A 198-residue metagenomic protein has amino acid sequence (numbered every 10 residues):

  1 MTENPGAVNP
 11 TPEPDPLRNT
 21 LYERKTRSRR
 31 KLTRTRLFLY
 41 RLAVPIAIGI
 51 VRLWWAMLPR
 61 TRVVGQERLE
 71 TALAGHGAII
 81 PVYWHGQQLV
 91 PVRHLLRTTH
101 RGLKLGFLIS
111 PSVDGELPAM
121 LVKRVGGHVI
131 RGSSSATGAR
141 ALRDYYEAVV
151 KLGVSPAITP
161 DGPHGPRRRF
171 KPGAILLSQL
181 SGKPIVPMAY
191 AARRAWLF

Functional and structural regions predicted by a protein language model:
T2-H94, G102-L103: Membrane-anchoring hydrophobic helices of lipid-metabolizing enzymes
P59-V64, R140, L197-F198: Short gly/ser/thr-rich secondary-structure transition/capping motifs
G77-A136, W196: Catalytic core of membrane glycerolipid acyltransferases/transacylases, capturing the structured, soluble-facing
A78-I80, K104, G153-A157, V186: Residue-level preference for the first positions of well-ordered beta-strands
L121, A148, P166, L176-L180: Hydrophobic/aromatic ligand-binding patch that stacks against planar heteroaromatic rings of cofactors or nucleotides
R131-R168: Internal catalytic-core helix/loop-beta-alpha segment that presents or stabilizes conserved functional determinants
R169-F198: A cross-family acyltransferase "interaction/gating" segment
